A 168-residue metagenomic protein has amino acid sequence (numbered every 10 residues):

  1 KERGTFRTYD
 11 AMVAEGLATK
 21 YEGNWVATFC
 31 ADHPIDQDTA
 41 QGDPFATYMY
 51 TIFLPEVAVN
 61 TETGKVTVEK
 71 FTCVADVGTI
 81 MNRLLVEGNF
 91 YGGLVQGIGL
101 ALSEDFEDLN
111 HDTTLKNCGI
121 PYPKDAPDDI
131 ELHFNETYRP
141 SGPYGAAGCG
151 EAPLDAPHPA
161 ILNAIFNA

Functional and structural regions predicted by a protein language model:
K1-A168: C-terminal catalytic domains of large/alpha subunits in multi-subunit enzymes
